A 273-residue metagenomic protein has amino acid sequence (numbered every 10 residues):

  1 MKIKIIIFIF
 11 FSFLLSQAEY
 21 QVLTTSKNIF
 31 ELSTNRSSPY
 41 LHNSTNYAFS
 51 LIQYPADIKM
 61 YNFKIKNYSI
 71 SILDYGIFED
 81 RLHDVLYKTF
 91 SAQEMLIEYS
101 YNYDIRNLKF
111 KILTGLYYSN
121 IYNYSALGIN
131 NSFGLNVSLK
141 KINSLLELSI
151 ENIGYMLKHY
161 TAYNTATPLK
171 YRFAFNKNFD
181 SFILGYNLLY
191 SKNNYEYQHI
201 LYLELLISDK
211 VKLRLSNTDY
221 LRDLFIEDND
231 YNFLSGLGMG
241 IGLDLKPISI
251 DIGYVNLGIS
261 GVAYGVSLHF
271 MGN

Functional and structural regions predicted by a protein language model:
M1-I3, L213: Short, intrinsically disordered low-complexity segments
I3-L14: Sec-dependent N-terminal signal peptides
Q17-N273: Subset of outer-membrane beta-barrel
